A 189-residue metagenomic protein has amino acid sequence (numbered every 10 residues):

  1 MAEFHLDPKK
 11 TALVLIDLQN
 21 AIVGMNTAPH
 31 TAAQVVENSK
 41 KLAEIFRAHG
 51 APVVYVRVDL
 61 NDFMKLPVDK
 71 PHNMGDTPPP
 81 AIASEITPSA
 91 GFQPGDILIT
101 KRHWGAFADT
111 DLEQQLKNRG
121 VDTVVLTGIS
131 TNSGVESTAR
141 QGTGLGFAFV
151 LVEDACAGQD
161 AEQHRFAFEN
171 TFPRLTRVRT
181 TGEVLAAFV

Functional and structural regions predicted by a protein language model:
M1-I97, F188-V189: Active-site acidic carboxylates
A48-A51, G120, G146: Glycine-centered short loops/turns at secondary-structure junctions
E85-I129: Internal catalytic-core helix/loop-beta-alpha segment that presents or stabilizes conserved functional determinants
V125-G128, A148-A161: A short glycine-rich beta-strand->turn/loop micro-motif centered on a GG-aromatic cluster
T131-T138: Short glycine/serine/threonine-rich phosphate/pyrophosphate-binding segments that cradle anionic phosphate groups
A161-F172: Active-site-proximal loop->helix
P173-V189: A charged, well-structured terminal subsegment
